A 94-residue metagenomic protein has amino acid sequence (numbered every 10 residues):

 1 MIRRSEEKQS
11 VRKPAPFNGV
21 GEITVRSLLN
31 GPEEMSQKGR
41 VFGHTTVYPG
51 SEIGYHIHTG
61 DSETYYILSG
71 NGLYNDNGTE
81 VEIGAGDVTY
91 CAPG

Functional and structural regions predicted by a protein language model:
M1-G39: A short, N-terminal "cap"/entry segment at the start of jelly-roll beta-barrel domains of the cupin/DSBH fold
A15-F17, E33-E34, H44, H56 (+1 more regions): Short secondary-structure boundary/capping segments
P16-N18, L28, S36, R40 (+4 more regions): Generic detector of intrinsically disordered, low-complexity, polar/charged segments
I23, F42, S62: Short coil/loop residues immediately preceding or within conserved phosphate-binding loops of NTP-utilizing enzyme
S27-G31, G43-T59: Conserved short histidine dyad/triad with adjacent acidic residue
E52, I57-D87, A92: A short beta-strand-loop-beta hairpin characteristic of the jelly-roll/cupin
